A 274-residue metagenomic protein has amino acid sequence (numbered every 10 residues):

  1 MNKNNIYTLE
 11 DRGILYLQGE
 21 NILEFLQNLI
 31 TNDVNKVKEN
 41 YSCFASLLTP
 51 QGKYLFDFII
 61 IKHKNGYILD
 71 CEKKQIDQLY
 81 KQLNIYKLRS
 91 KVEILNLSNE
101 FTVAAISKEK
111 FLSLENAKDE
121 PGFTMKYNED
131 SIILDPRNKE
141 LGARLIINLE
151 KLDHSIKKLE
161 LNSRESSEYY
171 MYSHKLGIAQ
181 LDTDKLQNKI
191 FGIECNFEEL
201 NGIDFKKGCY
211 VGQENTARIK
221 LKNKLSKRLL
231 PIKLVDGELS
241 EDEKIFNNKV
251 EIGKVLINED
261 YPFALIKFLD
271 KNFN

Functional and structural regions predicted by a protein language model:
M1-D57, I61-K64: Acidic, proline/glycine-enriched N-terminal capping motif
M1-N2, C43-D57, K87-L88, T124-I132 (+2 more regions): Short amphipathic beta-strand starts and helix->beta connectors
N5-L9, G13-Y16, I59-L176: Acidic, low-complexity central loop/insert segments
Y16-N21, K36, I106-F111, K233-S240: Short, surface-exposed ligand-recognition loops at beta-strand->loop->(often short) alpha-helix junctions that present
Q27-N35, D77, K81-R89, N116 (+2 more regions): Short, intrinsically disordered, mixed-charge
N40-Y41, N116-K126, E238-E243, N274: Glycine-centered loop/turn motifs
Y54, I193-I203, Q213, A217-N274: Glycine-rich, small/acidic residue-mixed loop/short-helix segments
N138-L229: Anionic-ligand-binding alpha/beta catalytic cores of soluble enzymes and soluble regulatory domains that recognize
